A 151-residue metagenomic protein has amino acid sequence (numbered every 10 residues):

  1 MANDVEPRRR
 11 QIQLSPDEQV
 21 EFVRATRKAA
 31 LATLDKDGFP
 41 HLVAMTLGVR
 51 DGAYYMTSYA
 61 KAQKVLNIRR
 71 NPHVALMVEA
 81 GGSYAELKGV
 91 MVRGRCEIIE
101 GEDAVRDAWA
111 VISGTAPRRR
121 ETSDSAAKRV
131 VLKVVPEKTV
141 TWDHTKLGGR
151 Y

Functional and structural regions predicted by a protein language model:
M1-L14, Y84-Y151: Charged, gly/pro-rich active-site loop segments
N3-K36: Short, conserved active-site entrance elements at the starts or edges of catalytic domains
V23-R24, R69-R70, S113: Alpha-helix boundary recognition
T26-A60, I68, L76-E79, K88-V90: Short beta-strand segments
